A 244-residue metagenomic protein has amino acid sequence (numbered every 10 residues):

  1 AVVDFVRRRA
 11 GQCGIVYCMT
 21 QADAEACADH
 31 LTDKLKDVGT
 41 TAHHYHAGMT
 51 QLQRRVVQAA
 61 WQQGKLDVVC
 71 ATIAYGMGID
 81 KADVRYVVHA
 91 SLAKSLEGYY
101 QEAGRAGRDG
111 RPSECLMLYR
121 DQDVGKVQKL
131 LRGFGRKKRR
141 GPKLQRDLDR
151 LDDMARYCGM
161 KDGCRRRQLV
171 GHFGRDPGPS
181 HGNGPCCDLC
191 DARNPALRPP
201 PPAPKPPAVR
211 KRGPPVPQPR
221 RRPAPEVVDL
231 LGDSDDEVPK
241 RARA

Functional and structural regions predicted by a protein language model:
A1, R243-A244: Accessible peptide chain termini
A1-R139, G178-P179: Helicase motor core with emphasis on the C-terminal RecA-like subdomain
L66, D83-V84, L92-Q101, G107-D236 (+1 more regions): C-terminal accessory region of SF2 helicases/translocases
